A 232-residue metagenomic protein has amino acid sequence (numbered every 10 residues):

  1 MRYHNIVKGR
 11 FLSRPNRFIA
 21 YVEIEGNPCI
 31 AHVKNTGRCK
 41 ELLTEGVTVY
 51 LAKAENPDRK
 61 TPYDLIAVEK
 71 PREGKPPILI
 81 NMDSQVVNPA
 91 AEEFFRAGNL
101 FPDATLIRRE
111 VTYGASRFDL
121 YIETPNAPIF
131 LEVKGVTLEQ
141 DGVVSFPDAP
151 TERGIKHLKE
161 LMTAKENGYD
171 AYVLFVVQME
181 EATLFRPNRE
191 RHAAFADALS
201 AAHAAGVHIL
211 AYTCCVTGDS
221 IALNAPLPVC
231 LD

Functional and structural regions predicted by a protein language model:
G9, F118-D148, L161: Conserved catalytic cores of phosphodiester-cleaving nucleases, focusing on short active-site segments
S13, K53-D58: Short, charged beta-turn/beta-strand-edge "cap" motif at the junction between a beta-strand and an adjacent loop
N16-Y21: Short aromatic-glycine-enriched beta-strand elements
G37-Y50: Short nucleic-acid-contacting surface segments enriched for D/E, G, S/T with interspersed K/R
N56-P76, N224: OB-fold/S1-family single-stranded nucleic acid-binding modules
N99-Y113: A short acidic/basic microdomain associated with nuclease active sites
G142-E152, M162-R191, T213: Nucleic-acid nuclease catalytic cores
Q178-D232: Domain-level recognition of nuclease-like catalytic cores that cleave nucleotide substrates
